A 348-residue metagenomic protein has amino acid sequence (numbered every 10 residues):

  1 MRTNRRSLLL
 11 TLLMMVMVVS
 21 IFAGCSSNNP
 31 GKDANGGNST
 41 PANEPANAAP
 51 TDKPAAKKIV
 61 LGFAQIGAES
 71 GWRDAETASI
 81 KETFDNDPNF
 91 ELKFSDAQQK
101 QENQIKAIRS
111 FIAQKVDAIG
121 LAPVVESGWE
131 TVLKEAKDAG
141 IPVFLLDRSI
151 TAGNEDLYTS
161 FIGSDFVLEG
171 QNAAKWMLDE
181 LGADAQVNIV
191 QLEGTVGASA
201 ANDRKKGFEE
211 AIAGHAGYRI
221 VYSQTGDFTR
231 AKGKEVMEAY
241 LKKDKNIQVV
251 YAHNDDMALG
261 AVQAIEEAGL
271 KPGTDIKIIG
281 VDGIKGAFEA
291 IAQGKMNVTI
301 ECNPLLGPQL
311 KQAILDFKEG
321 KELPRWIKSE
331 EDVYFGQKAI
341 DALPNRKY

Functional and structural regions predicted by a protein language model:
L13, P45, A49-K53, K57-I59 (+3 more regions): Hinge/cleft segment of the Venus flytrap/periplasmic-binding protein
F22-N43: Bacterial lipoprotein signal-peptidase II cleavage site
I59-D87, L92-S110, Q114-V116, A122-E126 (+3 more regions): Extracytoplasmic "Venus flytrap"
L61, Q104, F161-V187, K232-K234 (+2 more regions): Hydrophobic alpha-helical segments within soluble ligand-binding/sensing domains
W72-N86, F90, E169-W176, S199-Y218 (+3 more regions): Short, solvent-exposed amphipathic alpha-helices that sit in or adjacent to ligand/effector-binding or catalytic
F94-D96, A152-W176, Q191, S223 (+1 more regions): Short beta-strand elements at the ligand-binding edges of bilobed clamshell
A118-D138, F208, Y222, G226-E289: Hydrophobic alpha-helical
S127, T131-L168, N188, I284-A292: Flexible loop/hinge segments that line or gate small-molecule binding clefts
